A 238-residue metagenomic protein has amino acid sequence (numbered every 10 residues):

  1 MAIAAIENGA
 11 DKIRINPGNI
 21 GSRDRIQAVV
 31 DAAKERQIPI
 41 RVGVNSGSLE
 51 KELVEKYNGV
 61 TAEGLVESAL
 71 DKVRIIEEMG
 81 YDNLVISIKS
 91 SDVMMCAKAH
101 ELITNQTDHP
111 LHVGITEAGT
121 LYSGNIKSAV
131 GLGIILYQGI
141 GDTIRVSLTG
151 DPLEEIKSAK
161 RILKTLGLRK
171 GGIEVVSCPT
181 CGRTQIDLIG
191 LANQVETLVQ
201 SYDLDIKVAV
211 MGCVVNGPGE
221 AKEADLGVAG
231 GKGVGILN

Functional and structural regions predicted by a protein language model:
M1-A2, V93, A118-T120, G212-N216: Short acidic loop-to-helix transition motifs that present clustered carboxylates
M1-I76, L84, V93: Active-site beta->alpha loop and helix N-cap motifs at the rims of alpha/beta catalytic domains
G9-R23, I115-T116, Q138-P152, G230-N238: Glycine-rich phosphate-binding active-site loops on the catalytic face of alpha/beta enzymes
N45, L53-D203: Catalytic alpha/beta core domains of metabolic enzymes, predominantly
L191-P218, K222: Hydrophobic alpha-helical bundle architecture
V214-N238: Nucleotide-binding motor/catalytic cores of P-loop/tubulin-like NTPases across gene-expression machines
